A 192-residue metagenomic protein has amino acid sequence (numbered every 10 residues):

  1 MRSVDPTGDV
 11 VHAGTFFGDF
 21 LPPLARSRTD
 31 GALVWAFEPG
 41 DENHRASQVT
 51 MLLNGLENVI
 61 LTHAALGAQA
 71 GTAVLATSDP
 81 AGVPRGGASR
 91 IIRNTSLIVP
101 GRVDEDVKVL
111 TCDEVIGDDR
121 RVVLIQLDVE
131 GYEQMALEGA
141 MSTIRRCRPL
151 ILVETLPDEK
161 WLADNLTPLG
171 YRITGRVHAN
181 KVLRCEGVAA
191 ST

Functional and structural regions predicted by a protein language model:
M1-Q69: SAM cofactor-binding core of SAM-dependent methyltransferases, primarily the Rossmann-like beta-alpha-beta module
V4, S78-P80, E186: Generic beta-structure capping elements
G8-D9, L21, A25-A36, T111-T192: Conserved acidic-Pro-Pro-aromatic motif
T15, V103-L110, G131-Q134: Conserved phosphate-coordination/catalytic loops
E42, R102-D106, L152-P157: Acceptor-substrate binding/catalytic loop of class I
L52-N54, A76-A81, A163-Y171: Short, hinge-like loop/turn segments at secondary-structure boundaries
E57, T62-D119: Glycine-rich adenosyl-binding loop in Rossmann-like folds that engage adenosine-containing cofactors
